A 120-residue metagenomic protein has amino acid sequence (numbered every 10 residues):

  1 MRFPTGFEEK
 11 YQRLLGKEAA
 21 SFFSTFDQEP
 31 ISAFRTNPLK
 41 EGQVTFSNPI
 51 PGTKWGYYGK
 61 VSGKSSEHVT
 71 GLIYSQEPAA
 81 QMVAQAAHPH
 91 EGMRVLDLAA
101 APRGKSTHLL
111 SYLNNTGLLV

Functional and structural regions predicted by a protein language model:
M1-V120: S-adenosylmethionine
